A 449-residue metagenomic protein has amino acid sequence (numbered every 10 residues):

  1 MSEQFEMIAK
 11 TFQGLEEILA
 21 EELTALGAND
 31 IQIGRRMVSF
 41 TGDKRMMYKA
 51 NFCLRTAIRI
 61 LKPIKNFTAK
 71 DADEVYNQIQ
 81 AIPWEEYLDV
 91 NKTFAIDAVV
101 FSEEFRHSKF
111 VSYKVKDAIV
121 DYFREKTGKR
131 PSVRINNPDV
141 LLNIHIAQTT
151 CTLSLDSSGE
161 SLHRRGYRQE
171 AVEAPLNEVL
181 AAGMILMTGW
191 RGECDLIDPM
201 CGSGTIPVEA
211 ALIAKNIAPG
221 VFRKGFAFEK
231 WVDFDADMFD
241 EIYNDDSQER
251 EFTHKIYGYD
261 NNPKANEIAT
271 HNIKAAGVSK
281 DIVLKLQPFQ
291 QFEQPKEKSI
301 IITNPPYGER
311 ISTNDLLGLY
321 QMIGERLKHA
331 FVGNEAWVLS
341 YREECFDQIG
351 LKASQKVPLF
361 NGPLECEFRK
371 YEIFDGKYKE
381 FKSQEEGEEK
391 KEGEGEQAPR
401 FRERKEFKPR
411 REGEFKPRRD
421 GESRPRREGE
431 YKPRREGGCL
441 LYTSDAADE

Functional and structural regions predicted by a protein language model:
S2-P138, K390-R400: Non-catalytic nucleic-acid substrate-recognition regions in nucleic-acid-modifying enzymes
E6, A265, E309-K377: Conserved Class I SAM-dependent methyltransferase catalytic core
A9-Q13, C151-R191, P219-V221: S-adenosyl-L-methionine
E160-H163, Q169, I373-R400: Flexible, glycine-/basic-rich loop-and-beta segments that form/coincide with the SAM-dependent methyltransferase
L176-Q294, E309, L317: Conserved S-adenosyl-L-methionine
K298-N304: Short SAM/SAH-binding signature in class I
K390-L441: Glycine-rich, low-complexity intrinsically disordered regions
Y442-A447: Conserved small/polar residues in nucleotide/adenosyl-binding loops
